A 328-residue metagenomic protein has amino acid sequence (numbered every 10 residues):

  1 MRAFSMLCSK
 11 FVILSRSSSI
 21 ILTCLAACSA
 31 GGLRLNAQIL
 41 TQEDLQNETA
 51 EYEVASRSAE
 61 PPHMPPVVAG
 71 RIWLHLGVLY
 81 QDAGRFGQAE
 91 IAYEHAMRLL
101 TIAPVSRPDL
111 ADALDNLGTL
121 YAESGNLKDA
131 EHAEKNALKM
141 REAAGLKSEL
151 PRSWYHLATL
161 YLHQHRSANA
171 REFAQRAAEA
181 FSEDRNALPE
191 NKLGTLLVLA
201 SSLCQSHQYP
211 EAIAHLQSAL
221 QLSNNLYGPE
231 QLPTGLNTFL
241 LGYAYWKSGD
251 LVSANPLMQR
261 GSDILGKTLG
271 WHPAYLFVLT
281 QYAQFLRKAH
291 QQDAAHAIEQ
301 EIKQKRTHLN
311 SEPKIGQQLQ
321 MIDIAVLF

Functional and structural regions predicted by a protein language model:
C28, L33-H75: N-terminal leader/linker segments that initiate helical-solenoid repeat arrays
S56-R57, M97-I102, L138-M140, A178-E183 (+3 more regions): Amphipathic alpha-helical segments of tetratricopeptide repeats
E60-A69, P104-A111, G145-P151, R185-L193 (+3 more regions): Helix N-cap/loop-to-helix boundary motif
R71-D82, P108-E123, E149-H163, E190-Q205 (+2 more regions): Conserved alpha-helical positions within TPR/SEL1-like repeat arrays
Q281, F285-F328: Terminal, low-structured helical/coil segments at or just beyond the last alpha-helical repeat
